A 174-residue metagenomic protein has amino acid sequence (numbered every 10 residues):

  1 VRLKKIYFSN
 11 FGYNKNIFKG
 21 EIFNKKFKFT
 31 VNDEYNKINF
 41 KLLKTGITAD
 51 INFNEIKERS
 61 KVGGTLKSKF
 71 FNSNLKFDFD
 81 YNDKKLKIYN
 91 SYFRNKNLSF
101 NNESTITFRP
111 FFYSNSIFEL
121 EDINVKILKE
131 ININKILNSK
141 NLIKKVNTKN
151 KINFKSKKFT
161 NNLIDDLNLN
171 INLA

Functional and structural regions predicted by a protein language model:
V1-A174: Membrane-proximal interfacial segments on either side of biological membranes
